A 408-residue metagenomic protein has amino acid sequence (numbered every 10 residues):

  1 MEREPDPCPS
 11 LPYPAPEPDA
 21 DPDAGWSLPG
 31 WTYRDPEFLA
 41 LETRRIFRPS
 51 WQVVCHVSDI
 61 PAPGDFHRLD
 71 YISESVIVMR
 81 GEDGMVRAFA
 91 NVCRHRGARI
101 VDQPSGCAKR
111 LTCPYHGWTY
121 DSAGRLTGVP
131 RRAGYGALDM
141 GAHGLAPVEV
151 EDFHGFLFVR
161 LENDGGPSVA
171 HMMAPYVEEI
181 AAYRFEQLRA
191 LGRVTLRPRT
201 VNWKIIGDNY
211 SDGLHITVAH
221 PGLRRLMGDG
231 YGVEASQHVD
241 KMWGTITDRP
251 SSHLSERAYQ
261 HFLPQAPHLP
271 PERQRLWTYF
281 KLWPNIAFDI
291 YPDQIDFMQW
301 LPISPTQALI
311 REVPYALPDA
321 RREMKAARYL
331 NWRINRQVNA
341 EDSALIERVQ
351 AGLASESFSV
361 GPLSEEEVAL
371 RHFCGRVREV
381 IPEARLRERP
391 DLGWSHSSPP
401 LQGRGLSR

Functional and structural regions predicted by a protein language model:
E2-R45, Q52, L138-F153, L157-V177 (+1 more regions): Replace "small metal-dependent catalytic modules" with "small catalytic or cofactor-binding modules
C8-P36, A98-P114, A146-H154, G228-P264: N-terminal short leaders/motifs
Y33-E37, P49, Y71, A88 (+1 more regions): Generic alpha-helix structural propensity
F47-W51, A98, H215: Generic structural signal for secondary-structure transition and capping sites
P49-I60, V129-A133, Y279-P284: Short Pro/Gly-enriched beta-strand edge/turn motifs at strand-loop
D59-N163, P167-V177: Rieske [2Fe-2S] iron-sulfur-binding domain
M79-R80, M85, N91, E151 (+1 more regions): C-terminal catalytic domain of Rieske-type non-heme iron oxygenases
